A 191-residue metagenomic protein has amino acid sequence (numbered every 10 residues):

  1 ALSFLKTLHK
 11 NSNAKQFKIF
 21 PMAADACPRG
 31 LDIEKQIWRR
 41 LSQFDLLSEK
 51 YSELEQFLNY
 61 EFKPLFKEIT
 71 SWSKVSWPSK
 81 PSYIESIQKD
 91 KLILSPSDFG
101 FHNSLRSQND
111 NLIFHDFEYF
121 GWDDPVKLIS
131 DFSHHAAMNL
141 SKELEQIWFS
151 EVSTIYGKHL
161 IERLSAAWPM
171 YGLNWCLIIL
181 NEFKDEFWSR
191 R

Functional and structural regions predicted by a protein language model:
A1-K74, E85-L92, G121-W122, A167 (+1 more regions): A cross-family kinase active-site recognition segment
D32-R40, S97-N103, Y171-G172: A short, hydrophobic secondary-structure junction motif
P64, E68, W72, S79 (+2 more regions): Solvent-exposed, charged/polar functional surfaces in cytosolic regulatory/catalytic domains
K74-L128: Active-site acidic catalytic loop and adjacent metal/ATP-binding pocket of ATP-dependent phosphoryl transfer enzymes
P125-H159, P169-S189: Active-site activation/catalytic loop segments of kinase-like enzymes and analogous catalytic loops in related
